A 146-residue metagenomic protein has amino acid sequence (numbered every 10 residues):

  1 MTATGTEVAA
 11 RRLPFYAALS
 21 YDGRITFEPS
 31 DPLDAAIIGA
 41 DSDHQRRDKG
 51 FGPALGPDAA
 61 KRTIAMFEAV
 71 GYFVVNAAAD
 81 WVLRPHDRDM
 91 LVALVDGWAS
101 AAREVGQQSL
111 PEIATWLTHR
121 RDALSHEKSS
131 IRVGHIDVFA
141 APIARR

Functional and structural regions predicted by a protein language model:
M1-T2, F27: Short glycine-/acidic-enriched loop or helix-start segments at secondary-structure transitions that form or flank
T2-Y16: A short glycine-rich, Lys/Arg-flanked "PGG" loop and its adjoining helix->strand segment in the class I
A3, D58-R62, H135: Short, well-structured alpha-helical interface segments that form or flank functional binding sites
T6-A9, P29-I37, D87-V95: Short, surface-exposed, charged loop/turn segments at secondary-structure junctions
E7-V8, A65, S129-S130: A general structural signal for short secondary-structure junctions and capping/turn motifs
L13-A78: Conserved catalytic/acceptor-binding region of the Class I
V70-R146: Conserved Class I S-adenosyl-L-methionine
